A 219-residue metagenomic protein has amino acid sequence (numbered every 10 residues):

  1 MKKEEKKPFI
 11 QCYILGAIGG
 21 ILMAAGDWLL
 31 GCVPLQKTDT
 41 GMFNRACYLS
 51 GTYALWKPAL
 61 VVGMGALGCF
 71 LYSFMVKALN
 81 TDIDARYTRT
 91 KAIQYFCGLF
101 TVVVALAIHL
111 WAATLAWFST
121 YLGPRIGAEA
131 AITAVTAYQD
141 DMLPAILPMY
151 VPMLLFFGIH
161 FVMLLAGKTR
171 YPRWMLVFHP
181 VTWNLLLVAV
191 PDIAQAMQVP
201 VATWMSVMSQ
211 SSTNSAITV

Functional and structural regions predicted by a protein language model:
K2-V219: Hydrophobic, aromatic-enriched alpha-helical segments typical of multi-pass transmembrane helices
